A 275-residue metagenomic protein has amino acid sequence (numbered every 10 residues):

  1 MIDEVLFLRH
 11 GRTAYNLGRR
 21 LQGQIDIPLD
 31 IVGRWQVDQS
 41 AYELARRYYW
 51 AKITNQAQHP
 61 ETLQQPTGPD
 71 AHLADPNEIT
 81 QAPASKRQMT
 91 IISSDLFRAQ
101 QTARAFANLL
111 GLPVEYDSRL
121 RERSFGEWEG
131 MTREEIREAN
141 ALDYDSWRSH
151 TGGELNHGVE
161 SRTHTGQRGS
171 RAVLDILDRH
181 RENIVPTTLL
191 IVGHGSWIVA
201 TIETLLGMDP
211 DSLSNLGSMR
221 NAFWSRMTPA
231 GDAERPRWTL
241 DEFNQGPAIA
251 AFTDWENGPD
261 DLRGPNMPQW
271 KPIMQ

Functional and structural regions predicted by a protein language model:
M1-E4, S40, R46-W50, R123-E135 (+2 more regions): Acidic, low-complexity terminal tails and accessory targeting/binding regions of phosphate-metabolizing enzymes
V5, M89, V185-S196: Generic beta-sheet signal
L6, I92, E115-D117, D241: General small-molecule cofactor/ligand-binding pocket signal
L8-R9, A14-L112, A139: Active-site-proximal alpha-helix that buttresses catalytic centers in soluble enzyme cores
T13, W197-I198: Short active-site segment of divalent metal-dependent hydrolases/proteases that encodes the spacing between
S93-S94, Q167, V192-G193: Short beta-strand scaffold positions
D143-H164, N266-W270: Short glycine/proline- and acidic residue-enriched helix-loop micro-motifs that form flexible lids or anion-recognition
E154-H180: Internal catalytic-core helix/loop-beta-alpha segment that presents or stabilizes conserved functional determinants
